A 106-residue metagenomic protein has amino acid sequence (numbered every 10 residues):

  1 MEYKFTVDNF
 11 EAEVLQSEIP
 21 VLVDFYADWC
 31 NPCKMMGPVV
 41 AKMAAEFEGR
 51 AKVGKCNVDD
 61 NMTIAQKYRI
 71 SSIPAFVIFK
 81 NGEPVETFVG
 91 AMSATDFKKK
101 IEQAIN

Functional and structural regions predicted by a protein language model:
M1-K52, D59-N106: Proteins that catalyze or organize thiol-disulfide redox chemistry and the adjacent proteostasis machinery handling
